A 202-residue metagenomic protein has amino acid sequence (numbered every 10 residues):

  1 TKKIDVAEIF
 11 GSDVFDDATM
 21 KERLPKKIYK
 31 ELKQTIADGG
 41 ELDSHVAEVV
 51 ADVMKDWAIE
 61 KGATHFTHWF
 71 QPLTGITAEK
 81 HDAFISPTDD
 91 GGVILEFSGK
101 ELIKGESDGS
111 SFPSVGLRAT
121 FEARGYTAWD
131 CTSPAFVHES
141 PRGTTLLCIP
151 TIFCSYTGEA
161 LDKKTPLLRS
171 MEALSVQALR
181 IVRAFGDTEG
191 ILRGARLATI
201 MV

Functional and structural regions predicted by a protein language model:
T1-K2, K21-E22, V53, S140-I149: Short, functional N-terminal and low-complexity linear motifs
T1-K26, A184, I191-M201: Active-site-facing alpha/beta catalytic cores
K2, A7, K61-G62, T145 (+2 more regions): Alpha-helical protein-protein interaction elements
K2-V6, P25-K30, A160-L168: A broad, low-specificity signal for short, low-complexity segments enriched in glycine/proline and polar/charged
A7-G99, K104-F121: Histidine/acidic residue-rich metal-binding segments in metalloenzymes
R124-V202: Glycine-rich, acidic/polar active-site loops that bind/position phosphate-bearing ligands
